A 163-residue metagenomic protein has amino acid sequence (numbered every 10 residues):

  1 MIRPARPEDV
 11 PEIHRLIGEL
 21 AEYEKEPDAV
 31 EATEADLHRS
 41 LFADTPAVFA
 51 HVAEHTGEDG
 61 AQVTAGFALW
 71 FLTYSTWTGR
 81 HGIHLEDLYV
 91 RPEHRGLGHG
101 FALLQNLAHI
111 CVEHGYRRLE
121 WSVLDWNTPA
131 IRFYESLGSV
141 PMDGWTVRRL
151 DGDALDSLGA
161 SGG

Functional and structural regions predicted by a protein language model:
M1-I13: A short beta-loop-alpha structural element at the N-terminal edge of CoA-dependent acyl/N-acetyltransferase catalytic
H14-R39: Conserved GNAT-fold acetyl-CoA-binding loop/helix
R39-V52, H84: A short helix-loop-beta-strand connector motif used in the catalytic cores of GNAT acetyltransferases and, in some
V52, A61-L72, H84, Y89: Conserved beta-strand in the GNAT
H94, G98-N106: Conserved acetyl-CoA pyrophosphate-binding loop and the N-cap/start of the following alpha-helix in GNAT-like
A108, Y116, E135-G144: Conserved acetyl-CoA-binding loop of GNAT-fold acetyltransferases
V112-S122: Conserved GNAT acetyl-CoA-binding A-motif
W121-A130, M142, R149-D153: Conserved beta-strand-loop-alpha-helix junction that forms the acyl-donor binding cleft
